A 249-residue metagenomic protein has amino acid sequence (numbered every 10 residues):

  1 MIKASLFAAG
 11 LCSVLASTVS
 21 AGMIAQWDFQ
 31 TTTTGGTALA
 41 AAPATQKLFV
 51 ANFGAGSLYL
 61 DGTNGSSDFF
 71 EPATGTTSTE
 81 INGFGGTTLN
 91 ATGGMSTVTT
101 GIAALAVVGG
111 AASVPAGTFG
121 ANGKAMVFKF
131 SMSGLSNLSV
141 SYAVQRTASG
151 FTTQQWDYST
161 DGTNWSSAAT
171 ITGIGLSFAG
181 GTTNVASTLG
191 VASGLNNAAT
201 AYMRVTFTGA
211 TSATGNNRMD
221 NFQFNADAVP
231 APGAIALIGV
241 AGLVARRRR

Functional and structural regions predicted by a protein language model:
I2-A8, C12-M23, F222-L243: Short, threonine-centered small-residue motifs that mark membrane-proximal processing/anchoring sites and TM-junction
A21-S78: Extracellular carbohydrate-recognition regions
Q26-A40, A51-N52, T147-F151, W165-A228: Terminal, low-complexity interaction segments
S57-S133: Surface-exposed, low-complexity/disordered Ser/Thr/Gly/Pro/Asn-rich loops and linkers
M132-S141, A198: Extended extracellular/luminal ectodomain segments enriched in beta-structured repeat modules
W156-S159: Conserved Ser/Thr-centered positions that define the repeating blades of beta-propeller domains
V244-R249: C-terminal membrane-anchoring or membrane-association module
